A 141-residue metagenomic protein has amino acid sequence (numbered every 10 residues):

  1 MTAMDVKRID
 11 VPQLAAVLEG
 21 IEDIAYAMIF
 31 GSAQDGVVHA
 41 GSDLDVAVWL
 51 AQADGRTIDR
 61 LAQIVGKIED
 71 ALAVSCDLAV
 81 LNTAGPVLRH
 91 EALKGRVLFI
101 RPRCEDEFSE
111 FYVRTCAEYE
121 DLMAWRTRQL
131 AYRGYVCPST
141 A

Functional and structural regions predicted by a protein language model:
M1-Y26, Q34-A40, A51-A141: Catalytic core of pol beta-like nucleotidyltransferases
L44-V48: Short, aliphatic-rich beta-strand segments
